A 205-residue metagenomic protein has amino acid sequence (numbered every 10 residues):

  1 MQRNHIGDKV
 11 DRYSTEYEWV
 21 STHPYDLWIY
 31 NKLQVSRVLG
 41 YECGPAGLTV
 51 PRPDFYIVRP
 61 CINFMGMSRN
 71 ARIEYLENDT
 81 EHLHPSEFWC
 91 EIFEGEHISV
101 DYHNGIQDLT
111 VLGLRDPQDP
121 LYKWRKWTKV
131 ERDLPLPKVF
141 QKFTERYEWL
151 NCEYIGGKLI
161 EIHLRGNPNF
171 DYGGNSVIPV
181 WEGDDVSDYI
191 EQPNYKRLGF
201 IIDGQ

Functional and structural regions predicted by a protein language model:
M1-I6: Ribokinase/PfkB-type carbohydrate-kinase core domain
G7, D11-V139, V180-W181: Active-site nucleotide/adenylate-binding loops and adjacent lid/helix of ATP-dependent enzymes
M65-M67, I106, D116-Q205: ATP-dependent carboxylate activation and anion-phosphoryl transfer catalytic cores that bind Mg-ATP to form
